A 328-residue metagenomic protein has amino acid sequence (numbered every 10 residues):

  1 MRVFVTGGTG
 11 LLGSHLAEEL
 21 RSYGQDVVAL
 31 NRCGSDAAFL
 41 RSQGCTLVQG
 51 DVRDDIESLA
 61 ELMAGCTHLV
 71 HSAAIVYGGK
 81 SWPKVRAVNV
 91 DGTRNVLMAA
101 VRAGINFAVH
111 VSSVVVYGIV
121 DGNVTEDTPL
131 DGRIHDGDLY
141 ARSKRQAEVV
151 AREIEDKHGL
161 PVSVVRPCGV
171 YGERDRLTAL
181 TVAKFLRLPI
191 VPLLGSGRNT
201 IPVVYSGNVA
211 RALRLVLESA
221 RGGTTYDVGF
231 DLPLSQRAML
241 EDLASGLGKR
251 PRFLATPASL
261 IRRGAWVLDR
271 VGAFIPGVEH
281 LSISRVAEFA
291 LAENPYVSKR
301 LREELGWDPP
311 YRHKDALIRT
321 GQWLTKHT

Functional and structural regions predicted by a protein language model:
V3-Y23: N-terminal Rossmann NAD(P)H-binding glycine-rich loop of SDR-like oxidoreductase domains
F39-R41, C45-D91, N95, A99 (+1 more regions): NAD(P)H-binding glycine-rich loop region in Rossmannoid oxidoreductase-like domains and their noncatalytic homologs
D91, N95-L139: Conserved Rossmann-fold NAD(P)-dependent oxidoreductase catalytic core, especially the SDR/UDP-sugar
N95, Q146-A147, R176-T181, L194-L217 (+1 more regions): Substrate-positioning beta->alpha
H135-S163: Active-site Tyr-X1-5-Lys
S206, E241, W266-D308: Conserved C-terminal active-site "lid" loop/helix of NAD(P)H-dependent oxidoreductases that clamps the redox cofactor
V216-L281, R312, I318-G321: Mid/C-terminal beta-alpha module of Rossmann-like enzyme folds, strongest in SDR-family dehydrogenases/epimerases
Y296-E303, D308-T328: Amphipathic terminal alpha-helices
